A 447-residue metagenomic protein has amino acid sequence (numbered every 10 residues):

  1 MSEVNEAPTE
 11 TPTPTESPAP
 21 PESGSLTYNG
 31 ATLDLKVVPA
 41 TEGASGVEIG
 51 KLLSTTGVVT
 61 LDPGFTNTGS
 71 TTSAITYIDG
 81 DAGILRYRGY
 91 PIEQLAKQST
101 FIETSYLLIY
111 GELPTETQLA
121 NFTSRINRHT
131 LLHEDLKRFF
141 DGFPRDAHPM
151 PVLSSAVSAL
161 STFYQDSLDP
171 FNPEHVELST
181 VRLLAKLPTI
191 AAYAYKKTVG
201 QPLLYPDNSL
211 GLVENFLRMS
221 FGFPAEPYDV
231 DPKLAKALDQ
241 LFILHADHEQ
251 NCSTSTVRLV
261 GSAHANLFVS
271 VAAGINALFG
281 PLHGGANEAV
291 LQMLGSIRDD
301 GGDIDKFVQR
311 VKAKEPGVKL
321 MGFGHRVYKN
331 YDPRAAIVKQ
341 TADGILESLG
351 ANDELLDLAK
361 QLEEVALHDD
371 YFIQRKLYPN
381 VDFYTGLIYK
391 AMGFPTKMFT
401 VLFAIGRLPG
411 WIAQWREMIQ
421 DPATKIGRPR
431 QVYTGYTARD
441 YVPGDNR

Functional and structural regions predicted by a protein language model:
S2-R447: Non-transmembrane, aqueous-exposed alpha-helical and coiled segments at domain scale
